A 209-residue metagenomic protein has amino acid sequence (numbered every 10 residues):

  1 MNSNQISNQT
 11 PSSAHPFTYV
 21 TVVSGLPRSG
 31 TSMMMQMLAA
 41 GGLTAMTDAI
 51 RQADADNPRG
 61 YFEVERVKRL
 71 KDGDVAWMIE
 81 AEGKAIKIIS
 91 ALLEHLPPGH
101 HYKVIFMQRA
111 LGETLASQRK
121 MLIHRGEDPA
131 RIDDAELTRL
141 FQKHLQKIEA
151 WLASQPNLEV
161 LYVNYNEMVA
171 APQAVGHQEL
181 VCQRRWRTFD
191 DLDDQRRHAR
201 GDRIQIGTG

Functional and structural regions predicted by a protein language model:
N2-E82, D194, A199-R200, I204: PAPS-dependent sulfotransferase catalytic core
M35-L38, F106, F141, L158 (+2 more regions): Generic hydrophobic, helix-prone segments enriched in Leu/Val/Ile
I50, N164-Y165, D191-L192: Proline- and acidic/polar-enriched loop/turn elements at helix boundaries
N57, E136, K147, T188-F189 (+2 more regions): Exposed alpha-helical structural elements
D72, D128-P129, T208-G209: A polyampholytic, Gly/Pro-enriched intrinsically disordered region
A85-W186: PAPS-dependent sulfotransferase catalytic domain
G176-R203, G207-G209: Low-complexity basic/metal-binding stretches
